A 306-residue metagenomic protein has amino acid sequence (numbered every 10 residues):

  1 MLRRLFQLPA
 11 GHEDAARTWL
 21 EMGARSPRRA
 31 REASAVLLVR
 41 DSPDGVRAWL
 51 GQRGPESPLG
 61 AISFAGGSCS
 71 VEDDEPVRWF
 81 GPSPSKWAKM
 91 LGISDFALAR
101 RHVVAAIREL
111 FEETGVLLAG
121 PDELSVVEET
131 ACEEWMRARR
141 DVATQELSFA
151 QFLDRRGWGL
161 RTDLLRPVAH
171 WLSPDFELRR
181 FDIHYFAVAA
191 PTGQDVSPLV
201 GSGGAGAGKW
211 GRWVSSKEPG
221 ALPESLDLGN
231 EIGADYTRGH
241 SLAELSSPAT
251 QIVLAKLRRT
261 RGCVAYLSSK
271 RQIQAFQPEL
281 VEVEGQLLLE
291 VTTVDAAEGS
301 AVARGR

Functional and structural regions predicted by a protein language model:
M1-E112, V116-R306: N-terminal leader/linker segments that precede catalytic domains of diphosphate-processing enzymes
